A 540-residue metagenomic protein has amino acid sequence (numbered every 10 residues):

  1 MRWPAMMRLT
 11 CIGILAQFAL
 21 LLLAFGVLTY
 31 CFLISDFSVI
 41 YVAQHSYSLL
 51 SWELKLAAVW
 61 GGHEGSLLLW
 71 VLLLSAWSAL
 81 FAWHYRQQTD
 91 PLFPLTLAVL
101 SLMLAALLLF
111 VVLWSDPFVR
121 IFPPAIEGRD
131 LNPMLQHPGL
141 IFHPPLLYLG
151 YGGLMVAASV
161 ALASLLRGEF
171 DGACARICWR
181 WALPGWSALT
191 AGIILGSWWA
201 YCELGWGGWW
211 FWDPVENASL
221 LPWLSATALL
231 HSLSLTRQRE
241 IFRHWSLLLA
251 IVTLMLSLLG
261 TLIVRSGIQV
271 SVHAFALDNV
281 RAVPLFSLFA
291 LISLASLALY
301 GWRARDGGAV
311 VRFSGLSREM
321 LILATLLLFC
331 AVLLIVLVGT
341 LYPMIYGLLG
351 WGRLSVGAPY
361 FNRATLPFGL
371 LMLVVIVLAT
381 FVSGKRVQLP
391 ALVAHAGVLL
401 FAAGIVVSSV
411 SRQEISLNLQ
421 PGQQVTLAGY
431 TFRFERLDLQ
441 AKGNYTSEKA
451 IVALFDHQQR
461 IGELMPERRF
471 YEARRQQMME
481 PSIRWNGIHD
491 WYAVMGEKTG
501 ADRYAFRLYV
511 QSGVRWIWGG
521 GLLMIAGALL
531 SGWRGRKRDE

Functional and structural regions predicted by a protein language model:
M1-E540: Solvent-exposed, non-transmembrane regions of integral membrane proteins
